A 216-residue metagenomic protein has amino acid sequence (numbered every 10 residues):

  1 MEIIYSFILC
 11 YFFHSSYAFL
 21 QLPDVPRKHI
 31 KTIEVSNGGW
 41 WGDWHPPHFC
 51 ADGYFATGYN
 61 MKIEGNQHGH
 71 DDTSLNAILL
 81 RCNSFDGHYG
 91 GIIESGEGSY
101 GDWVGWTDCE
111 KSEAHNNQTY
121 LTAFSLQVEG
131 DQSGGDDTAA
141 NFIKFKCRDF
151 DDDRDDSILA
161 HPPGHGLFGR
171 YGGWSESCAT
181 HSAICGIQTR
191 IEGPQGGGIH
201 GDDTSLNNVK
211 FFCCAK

Functional and structural regions predicted by a protein language model:
E2-Y5, C10-K216: Lectin-type carbohydrate-recognition ectodomains
